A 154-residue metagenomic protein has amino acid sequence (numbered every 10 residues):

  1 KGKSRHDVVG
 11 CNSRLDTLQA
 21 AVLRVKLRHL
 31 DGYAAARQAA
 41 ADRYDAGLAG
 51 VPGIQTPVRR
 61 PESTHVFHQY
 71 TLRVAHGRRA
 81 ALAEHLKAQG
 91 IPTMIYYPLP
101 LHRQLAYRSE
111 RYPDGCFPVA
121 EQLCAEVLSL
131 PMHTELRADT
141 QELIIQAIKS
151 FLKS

Functional and structural regions predicted by a protein language model:
K1-S154: PLP-dependent aminotransferase class I/II
